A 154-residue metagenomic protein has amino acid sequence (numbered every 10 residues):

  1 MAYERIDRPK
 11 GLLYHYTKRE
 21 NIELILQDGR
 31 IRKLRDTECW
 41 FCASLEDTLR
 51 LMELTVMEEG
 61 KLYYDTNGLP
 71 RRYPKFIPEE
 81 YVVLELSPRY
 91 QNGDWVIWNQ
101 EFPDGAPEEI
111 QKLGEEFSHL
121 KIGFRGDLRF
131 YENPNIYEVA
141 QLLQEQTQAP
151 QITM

Functional and structural regions predicted by a protein language model:
M1-W40, E53-V56: ADP-ribose/NAD+-binding catalytic cleft of ART/PARP-like enzymes
N21, E46-T48, R89-Q91: Short, solvent-exposed loop/turn segments at secondary-structure junctions
L24, L49-L51, D94: Short helix/loop capping segments that flank catalytic or ligand/cofactor-binding pockets
E38, S44, L84-L86: Aromatic-enriched hydrophobic runs in primary sequence
C42-D47, L120: Short C-terminal domain-edge/linker segments immediately following a structured domain
L45-L62: Short active-site loop/helix that positions an aromatic residue
E59-M154: Active-site and NAD+-binding cores of ADP-ribose-processing enzymes
